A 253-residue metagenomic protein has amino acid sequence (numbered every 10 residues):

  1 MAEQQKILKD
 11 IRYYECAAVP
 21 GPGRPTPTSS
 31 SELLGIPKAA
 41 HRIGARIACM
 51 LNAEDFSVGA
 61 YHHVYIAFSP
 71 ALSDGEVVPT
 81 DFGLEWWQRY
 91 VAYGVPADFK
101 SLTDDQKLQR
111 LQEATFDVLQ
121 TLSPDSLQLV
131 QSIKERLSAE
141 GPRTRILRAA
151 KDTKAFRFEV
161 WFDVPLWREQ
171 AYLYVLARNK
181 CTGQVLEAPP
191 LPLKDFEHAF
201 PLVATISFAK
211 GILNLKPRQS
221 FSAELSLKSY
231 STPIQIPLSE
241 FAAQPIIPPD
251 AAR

Functional and structural regions predicted by a protein language model:
M1-E113, F196-R253: Acidic, small-residue rich beta-repeat scaffolds with periodic aromatic anchors
F99-D152: Long amphipathic alpha-helical scaffold segments
P124-E140, Y172-P192, S220-A252: Surface-exposed loop/turn elements that mediate protein-protein interactions on large endomembrane-trafficking
P142-A150, P192-I206: Repeated scaffold domains used in trafficking and secretory/extracellular systems, primarily beta-propellers
R148, W161-D163: Short amphipathic beta-strand and strand-loop transition segments with alternating hydrophobic
F156-V160, N214: Structural core positions within WD40/WD-like beta-propeller blades
V164-W167, S220-S222: Short glycine/acidic-enriched loop and turn motifs that connect beta-strands
Q170-L173, F200-P201: Short, surface-exposed coil-to-beta transition loops
